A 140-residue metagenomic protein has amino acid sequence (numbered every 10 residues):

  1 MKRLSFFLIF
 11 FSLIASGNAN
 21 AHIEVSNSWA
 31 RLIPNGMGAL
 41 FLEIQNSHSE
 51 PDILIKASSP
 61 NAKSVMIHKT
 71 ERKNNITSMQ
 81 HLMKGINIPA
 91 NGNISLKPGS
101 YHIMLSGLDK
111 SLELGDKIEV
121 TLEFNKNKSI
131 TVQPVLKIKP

Functional and structural regions predicted by a protein language model:
L4-A15: Sec-dependent N-terminal signal peptides
A15-A21: Boundary at the C-terminal end of the N-terminal hydrophobic targeting segment
H22-P140: Compact, glycine-rich, soluble single-domain proteins
